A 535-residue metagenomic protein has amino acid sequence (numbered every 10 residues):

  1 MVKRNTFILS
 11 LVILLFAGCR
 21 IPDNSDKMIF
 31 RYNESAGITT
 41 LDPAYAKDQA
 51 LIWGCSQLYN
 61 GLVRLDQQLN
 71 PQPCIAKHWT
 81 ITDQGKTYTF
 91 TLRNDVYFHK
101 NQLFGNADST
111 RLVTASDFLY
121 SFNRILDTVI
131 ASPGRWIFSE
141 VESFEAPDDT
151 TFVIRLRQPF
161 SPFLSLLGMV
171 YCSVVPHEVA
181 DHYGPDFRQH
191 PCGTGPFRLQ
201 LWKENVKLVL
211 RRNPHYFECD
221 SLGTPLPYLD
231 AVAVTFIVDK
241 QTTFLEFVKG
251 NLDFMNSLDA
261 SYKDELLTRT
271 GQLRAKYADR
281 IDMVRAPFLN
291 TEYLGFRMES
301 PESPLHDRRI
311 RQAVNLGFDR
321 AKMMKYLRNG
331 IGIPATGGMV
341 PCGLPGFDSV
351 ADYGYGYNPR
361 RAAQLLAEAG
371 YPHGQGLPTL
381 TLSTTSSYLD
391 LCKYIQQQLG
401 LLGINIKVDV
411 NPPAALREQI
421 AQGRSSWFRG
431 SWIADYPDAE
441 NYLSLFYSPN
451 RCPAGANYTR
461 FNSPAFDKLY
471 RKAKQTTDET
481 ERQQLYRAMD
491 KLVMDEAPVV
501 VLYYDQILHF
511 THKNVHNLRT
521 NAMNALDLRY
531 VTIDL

Functional and structural regions predicted by a protein language model:
N33-D83, C192: N-terminal lobe/hinge region of extracytoplasmic solute-binding protein
K77-I130, V153, T243-E246, P304-L305: Aromatic- and charge-enriched surface segment that lines or borders ligand/interaction sites
T114-Y120, D149, V153, G195-P196 (+6 more regions): Alpha-helical secondary-structure segments
I130-E178, R198-K203: Surface-exposed binding/hinge segments that line and control ligand-binding clefts or catalytic entry sites
P185-R188, Y216-R269, N405-K407: Ligand-site clamp/hinge motif
F197, P334-A369, Y388-D390: Structural transition elements
M324, K407-R417, A421, S444-H512 (+1 more regions): Extracytoplasmic/peripheral linker and loop segments enriched in polar/acidic and small residues with frequent Thr/Pro
H509-L535: Long beta-strand-rich cores associated with HINT superfamily self-processing modules
